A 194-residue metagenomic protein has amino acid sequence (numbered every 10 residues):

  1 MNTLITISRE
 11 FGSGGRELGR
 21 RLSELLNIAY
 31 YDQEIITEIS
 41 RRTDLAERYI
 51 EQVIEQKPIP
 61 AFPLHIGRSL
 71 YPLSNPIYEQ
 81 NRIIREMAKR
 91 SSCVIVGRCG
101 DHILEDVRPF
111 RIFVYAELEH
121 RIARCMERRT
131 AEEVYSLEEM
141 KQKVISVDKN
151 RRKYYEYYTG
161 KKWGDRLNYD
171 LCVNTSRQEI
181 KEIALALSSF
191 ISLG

Functional and structural regions predicted by a protein language model:
M1-I5: Extreme N-terminal starter segment of soluble prokaryotic enzymes
T6-S23: Glycine-rich phosphate-binding P-loop
A29-R41: Short beta-strand-centered segment that lines the nucleotide-binding/catalytic pocket of NTP-utilizing
S40-S92: ATP-dependent small-molecule kinase phosphotransfer cores that center on conserved nucleotide phosphate-binding segments
I59-P60, V134-I180: Small-molecule kinase domains that catalyze NTP-dependent phosphoryl transfer to phosphate-bearing small molecules
N81, I180-S188: Short, amphipathic alpha-helical "lid/cap" segments that border enzyme active or binding sites
D106-E127, Y135-I145: Conserved phosphate-donor/acceptor-positioning beta-strand/loop module used by diverse small-molecule
